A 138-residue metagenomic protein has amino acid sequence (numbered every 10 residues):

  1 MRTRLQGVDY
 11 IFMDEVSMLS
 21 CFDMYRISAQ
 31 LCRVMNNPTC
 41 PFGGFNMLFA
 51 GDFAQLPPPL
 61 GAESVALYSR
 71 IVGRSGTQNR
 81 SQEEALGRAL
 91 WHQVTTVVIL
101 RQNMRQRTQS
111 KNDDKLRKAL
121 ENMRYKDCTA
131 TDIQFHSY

Functional and structural regions predicted by a protein language model:
M1-Y138: Conserved ATP-binding/catalytic motifs of P-loop helicase motor domains
